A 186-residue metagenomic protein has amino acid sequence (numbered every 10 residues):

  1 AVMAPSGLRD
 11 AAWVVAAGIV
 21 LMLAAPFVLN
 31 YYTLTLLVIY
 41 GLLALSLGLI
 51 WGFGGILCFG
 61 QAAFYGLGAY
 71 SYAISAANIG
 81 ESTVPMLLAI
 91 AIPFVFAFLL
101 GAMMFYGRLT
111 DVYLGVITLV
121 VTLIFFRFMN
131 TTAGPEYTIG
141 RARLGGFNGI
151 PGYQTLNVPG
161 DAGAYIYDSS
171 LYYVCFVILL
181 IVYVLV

Functional and structural regions predicted by a protein language model:
A1-V186: Transmembrane alpha-helices and adjacent helix-loop boundaries
